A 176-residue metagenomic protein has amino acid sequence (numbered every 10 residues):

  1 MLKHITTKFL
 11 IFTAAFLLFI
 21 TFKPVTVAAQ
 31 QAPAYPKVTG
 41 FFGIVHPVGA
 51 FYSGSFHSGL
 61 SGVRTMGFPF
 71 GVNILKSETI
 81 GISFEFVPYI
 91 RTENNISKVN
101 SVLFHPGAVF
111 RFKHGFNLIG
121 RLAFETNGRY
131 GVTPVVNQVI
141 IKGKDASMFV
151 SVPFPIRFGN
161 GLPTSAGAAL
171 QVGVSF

Functional and structural regions predicted by a protein language model:
M1-P36: Cleavable N-terminal export/targeting peptides
V25-L75, S165-S175: Short glycine/proline- and aromatic-enriched beta-strand/turn motifs that initiate or cap beta-hairpins
Q30, P36-G43, N100-E125, V174-F176: Glycine/serine-rich loop-strand microenvironments at binding/catalytic pocket rims
G40, E78-I82, H114-L118, K142-S151: Repeated loop/turn-to-beta-strand initiation elements of outer-membrane beta-barrel proteins
I44-Y52, F86-T92, L122-G128, I140 (+2 more regions): Transmembrane beta-strands of outer-membrane beta-barrel pores
V48-R111: Glycine- and aromatic-enriched membrane insertion/assembly motifs of diderm outer-membrane and organelle channel
S55-R64, T92-N100, R121-T133, R157-G167: Solvent-exposed loop/turn segments connecting transmembrane beta-strands in outer-membrane beta-barrel proteins
G71-L75, V109-G115, N137-G143, G173-S175: Structural signature of outer-membrane beta-barrel channels/translocons
